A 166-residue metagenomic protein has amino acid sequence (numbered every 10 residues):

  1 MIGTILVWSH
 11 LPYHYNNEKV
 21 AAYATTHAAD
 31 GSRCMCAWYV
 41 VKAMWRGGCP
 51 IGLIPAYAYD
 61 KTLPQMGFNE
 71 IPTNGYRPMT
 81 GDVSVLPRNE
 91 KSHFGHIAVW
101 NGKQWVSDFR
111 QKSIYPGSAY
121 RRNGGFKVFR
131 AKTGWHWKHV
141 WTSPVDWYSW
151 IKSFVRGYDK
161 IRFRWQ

Functional and structural regions predicted by a protein language model:
I2-I54, S153, D159-R164: N-terminal capping segments
W8-H10, Y15, T25, E90-Q166: Aromatic- and glycine-rich peptidoglycan recognition patches
P50-S118: ...with weaker cross-activation on analogous glycine-rich loops/strands in unrelated enzymes
